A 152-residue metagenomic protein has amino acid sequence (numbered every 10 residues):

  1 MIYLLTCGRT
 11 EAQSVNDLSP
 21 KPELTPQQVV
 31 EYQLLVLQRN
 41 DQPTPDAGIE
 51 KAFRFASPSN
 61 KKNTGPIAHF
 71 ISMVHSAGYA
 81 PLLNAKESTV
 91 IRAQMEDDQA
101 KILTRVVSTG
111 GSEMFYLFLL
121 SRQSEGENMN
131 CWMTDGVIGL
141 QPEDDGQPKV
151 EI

Functional and structural regions predicted by a protein language model:
M1-L4: Bacterial N-terminal signal peptides
C7-A12: Sec/Tat signal peptide C-region and signal peptidase I cleavage site
Q13-V29: N-terminal low-complexity, Pro/Thr/Ser-rich intrinsically disordered segments that act as propeptides or flexible
T25-D41, F55: Short, aromatic-enriched amphipathic alpha-helices that serve as compact interaction elements
R39-P45, Q147-K149: Low-complexity, polar-biased intrinsically disordered regions enriched in Pro/Ser/Thr/Gly
P43-D97: Short solvent-exposed beta->alpha transition segments
R92-I152: Exposed beta-sheet edge and beta->alpha loop/turn motif
